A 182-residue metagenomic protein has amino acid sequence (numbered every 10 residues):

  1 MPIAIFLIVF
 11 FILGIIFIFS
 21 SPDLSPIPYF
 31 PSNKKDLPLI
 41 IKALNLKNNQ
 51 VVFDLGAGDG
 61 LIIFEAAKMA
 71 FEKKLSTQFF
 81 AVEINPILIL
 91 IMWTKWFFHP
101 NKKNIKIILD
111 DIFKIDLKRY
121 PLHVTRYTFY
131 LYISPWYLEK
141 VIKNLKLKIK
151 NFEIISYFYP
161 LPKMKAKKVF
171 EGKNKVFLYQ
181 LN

Functional and structural regions predicted by a protein language model:
M1-K47: S-adenosyl-L-methionine
N49-G58: Conserved class I S-adenosyl-L-methionine
D59-K74: Conserved SAM-binding loop of SAM-dependent methyltransferases across substrates and taxa, primarily the Class I
S76-E83: Conserved SAM-binding motif I beta-strand of class I
M92: Conserved SAM-binding loop
P100-I112: Conserved SAM-binding strand-loop segment of SAM-dependent methyltransferases
P121-L122, T128, L147: Short polybasic linear motifs
W136-N182: C-terminal substrate-binding/active-site "lid" region of AdoMet-derived donor-dependent transferases
